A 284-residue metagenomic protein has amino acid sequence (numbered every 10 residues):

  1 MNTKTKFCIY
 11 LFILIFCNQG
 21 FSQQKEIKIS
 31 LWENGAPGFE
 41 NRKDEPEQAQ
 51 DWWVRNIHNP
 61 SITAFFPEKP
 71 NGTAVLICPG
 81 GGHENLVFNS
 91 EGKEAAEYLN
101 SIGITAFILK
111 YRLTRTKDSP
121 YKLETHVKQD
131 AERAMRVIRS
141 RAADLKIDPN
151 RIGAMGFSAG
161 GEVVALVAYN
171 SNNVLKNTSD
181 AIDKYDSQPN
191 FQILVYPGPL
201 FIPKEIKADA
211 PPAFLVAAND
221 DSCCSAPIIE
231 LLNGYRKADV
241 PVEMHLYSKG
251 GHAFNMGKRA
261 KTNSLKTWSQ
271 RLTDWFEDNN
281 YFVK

Functional and structural regions predicted by a protein language model:
M1-E26: Bacterial Sec-dependent N-terminal signal peptides
Q23-P70: N-terminal cap/lid segment of alpha/beta-hydrolase-fold proteins
G72-G81: Short beta-strand element of the alpha/beta-hydrolase
V87-F88, R112-L145, K258-L265: Catalytic nucleophile-loop/oxyanion-hole region of alpha/beta-hydrolase and closely related hydrolase-like folds
F88-I108, L232-N233: Short amphipathic alpha-helix adjacent to the substrate-entry channel of hydrolases
Q129-D209: Primarily recognizes the serine-hydrolase "nucleophile elbow" in alpha/beta-hydrolase and SGNH/GDSL folds
S179-L246: The feature captures the conserved acid-bearing segment of alpha/beta-hydrolase catalytic domains
D239-K284: C-terminal catalytic histidine-bearing segment of alpha/beta-hydrolase fold enzymes
